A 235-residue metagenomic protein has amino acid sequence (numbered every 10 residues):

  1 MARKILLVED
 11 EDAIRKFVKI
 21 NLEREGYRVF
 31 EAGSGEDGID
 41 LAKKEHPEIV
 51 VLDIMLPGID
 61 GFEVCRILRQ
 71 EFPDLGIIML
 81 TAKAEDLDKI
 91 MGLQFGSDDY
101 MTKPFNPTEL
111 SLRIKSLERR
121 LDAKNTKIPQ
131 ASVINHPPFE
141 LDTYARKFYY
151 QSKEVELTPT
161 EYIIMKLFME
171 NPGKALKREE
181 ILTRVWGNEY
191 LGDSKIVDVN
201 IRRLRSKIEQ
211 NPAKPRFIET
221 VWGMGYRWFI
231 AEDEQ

Functional and structural regions predicted by a protein language model:
K4, S116-A175, E179: Short, Lys/Arg-enriched segments at the junction into DNA-binding effector domains of transcriptional regulators
E9, L56: Conserved acidic carboxylate
K16-R24: Charged docking surfaces used in two-component/phosphorelay signaling
G26-G35, L41: Short hydrophobic/Thr-rich beta-strand motif most characteristic of the beta2 strand and flanking loop of CheY-like
S34-D37, D60-E63: Acidic catalytic/metal-coordinating carboxylates
V50, I54-M55, K83: The short loop immediately C-terminal to the conserved phospho-acceptor aspartate in CheY-like receiver
R66, Q70-N135: Basic, amphipathic DNA-recognition helix from helix-turn-helix-like DNA-binding domains
A131, E156, I201, R205-Q235: DNA-binding patch around the recognition helix
